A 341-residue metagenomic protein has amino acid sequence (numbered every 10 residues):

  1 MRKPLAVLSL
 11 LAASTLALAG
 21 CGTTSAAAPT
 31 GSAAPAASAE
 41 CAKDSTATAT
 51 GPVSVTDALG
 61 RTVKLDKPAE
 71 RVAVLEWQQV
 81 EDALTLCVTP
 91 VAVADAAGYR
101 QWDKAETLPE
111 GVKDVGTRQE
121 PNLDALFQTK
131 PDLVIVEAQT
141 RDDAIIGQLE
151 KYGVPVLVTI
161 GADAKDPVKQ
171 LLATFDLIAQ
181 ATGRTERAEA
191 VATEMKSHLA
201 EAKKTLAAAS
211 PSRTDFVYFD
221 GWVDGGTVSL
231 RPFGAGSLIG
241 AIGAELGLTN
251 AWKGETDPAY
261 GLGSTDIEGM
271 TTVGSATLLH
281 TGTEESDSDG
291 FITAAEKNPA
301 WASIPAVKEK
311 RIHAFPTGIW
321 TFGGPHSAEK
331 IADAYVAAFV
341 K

Functional and structural regions predicted by a protein language model:
A6-A12, C21-A49: Short, low-complexity, disordered segments immediately C-terminal to signal peptides in bacterial exported proteins
L59-G60, V115-D124, T256-D266: Short helix-initiation/N-cap motifs at beta->coil->alpha
R71, W77-A125: A short, structured surface patch at a secondary-structure boundary
A97-Q101, S229-G261: Alpha-helical, coiled-coil/dimerization segments enriched in small aliphatic residues
L123-A138, V154, I267-M270, G274-L279: Proline-aspartate-enriched helix->loop->beta-strand connector
K151-G225, T321-K341: Extracytoplasmic substrate-binding proteins
G240, E245, Y260-E285: Ligand-binding pocket segment of bilobal, Venus flytrap-like solute-binding proteins
V273-K341: Structured C-terminal subdomain patch of bacterial secreted/periplasmic proteins
